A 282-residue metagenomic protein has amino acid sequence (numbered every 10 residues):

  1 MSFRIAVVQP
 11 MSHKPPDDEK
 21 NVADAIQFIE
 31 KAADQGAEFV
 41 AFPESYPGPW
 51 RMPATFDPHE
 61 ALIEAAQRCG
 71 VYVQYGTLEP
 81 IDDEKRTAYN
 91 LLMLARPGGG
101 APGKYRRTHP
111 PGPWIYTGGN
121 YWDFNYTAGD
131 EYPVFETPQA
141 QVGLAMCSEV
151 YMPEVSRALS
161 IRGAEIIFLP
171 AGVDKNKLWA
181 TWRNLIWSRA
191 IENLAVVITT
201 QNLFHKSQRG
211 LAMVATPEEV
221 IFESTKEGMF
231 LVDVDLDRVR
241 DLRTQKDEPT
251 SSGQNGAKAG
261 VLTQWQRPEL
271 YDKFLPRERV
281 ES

Functional and structural regions predicted by a protein language model:
S2-K14, K104, Q141-E149, F168: Active-site-proximal beta-strand elements of phosphoester/diester hydrolases
R4, G36-A37, Q141, G163: Short loop/turn motifs at secondary-structure junctions
M11-K20, G118: Acidic/histidine-rich helix-loop elements that form or flank divalent-metal/phosphate-binding sites at the catalytic
P16-G98, P102-K104, V173-I191: Cys-nucleophile CN-hydrolase/nitrilase-fold catalytic domain and related Cys-dependent amidase chemistry that acts on
T55-Y75, C147, Y151-F230: CN hydrolase (nitrilase-like) catalytic-core segments centered on the catalytic cysteine and neighboring Lys/Glu
Y75-T77, N90-L94, P133-F135, G210-V214 (+1 more regions): Short beta-strand scaffold segments in enzyme catalytic cores
D83-R162, K175-N184: Active-site catalytic loop in hydrolytic enzyme cores
F124-N125, N202-S282: C-terminal beta-strand edge segments of enzyme domains
